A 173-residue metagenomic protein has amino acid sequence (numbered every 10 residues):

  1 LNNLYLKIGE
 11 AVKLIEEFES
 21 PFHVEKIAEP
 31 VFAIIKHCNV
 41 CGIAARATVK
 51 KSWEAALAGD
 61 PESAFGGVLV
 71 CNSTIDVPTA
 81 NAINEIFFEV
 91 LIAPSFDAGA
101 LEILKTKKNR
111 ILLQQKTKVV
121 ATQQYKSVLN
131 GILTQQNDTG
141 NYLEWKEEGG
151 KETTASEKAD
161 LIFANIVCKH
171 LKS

Functional and structural regions predicted by a protein language model:
L1-S173: ATP-dependent carboxylate/acyl-activation modules
